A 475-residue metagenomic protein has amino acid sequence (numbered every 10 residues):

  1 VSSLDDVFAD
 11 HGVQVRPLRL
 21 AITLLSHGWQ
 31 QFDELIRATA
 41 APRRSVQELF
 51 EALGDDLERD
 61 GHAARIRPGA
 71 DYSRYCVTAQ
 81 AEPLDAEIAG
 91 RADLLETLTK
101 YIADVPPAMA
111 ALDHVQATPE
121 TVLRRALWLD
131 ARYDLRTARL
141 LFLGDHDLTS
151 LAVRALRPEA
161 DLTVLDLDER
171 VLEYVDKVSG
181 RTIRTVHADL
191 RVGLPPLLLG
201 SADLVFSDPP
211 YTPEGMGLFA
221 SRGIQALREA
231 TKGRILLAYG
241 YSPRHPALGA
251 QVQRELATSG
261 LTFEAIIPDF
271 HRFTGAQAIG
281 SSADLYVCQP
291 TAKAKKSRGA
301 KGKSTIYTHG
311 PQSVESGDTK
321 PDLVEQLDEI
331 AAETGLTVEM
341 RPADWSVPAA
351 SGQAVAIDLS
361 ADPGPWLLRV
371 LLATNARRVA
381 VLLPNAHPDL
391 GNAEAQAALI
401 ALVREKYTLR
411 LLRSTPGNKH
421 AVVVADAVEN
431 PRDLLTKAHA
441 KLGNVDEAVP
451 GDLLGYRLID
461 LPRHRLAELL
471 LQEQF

Functional and structural regions predicted by a protein language model:
V1-L141, H146-L156, D318-S346, A386-A393 (+1 more regions): S-adenosyl-L-methionine
A155-L162, N375-R377: Conserved S-adenosyl-L-methionine
L165-G200, L204: S-adenosyl-L-methionine
R191-V205, T212-P213, D344-I357: A short acidic, Gly/Pro-enriched loop at the edge of an enzyme's catalytic core that lines a small-molecule cofactor
Y211-G223, W366-L368: A short, conserved alpha-helix within the catalytic core of class I
S221-Q277, A283, P384-Y407: C-terminal substrate-binding/active-site "lid" region of AdoMet-derived donor-dependent transferases
T258-K303, L402-E447: Class I S-adenosyl-L-methionine
A292-T415: Long, charge-rich C-terminal accessory regions
